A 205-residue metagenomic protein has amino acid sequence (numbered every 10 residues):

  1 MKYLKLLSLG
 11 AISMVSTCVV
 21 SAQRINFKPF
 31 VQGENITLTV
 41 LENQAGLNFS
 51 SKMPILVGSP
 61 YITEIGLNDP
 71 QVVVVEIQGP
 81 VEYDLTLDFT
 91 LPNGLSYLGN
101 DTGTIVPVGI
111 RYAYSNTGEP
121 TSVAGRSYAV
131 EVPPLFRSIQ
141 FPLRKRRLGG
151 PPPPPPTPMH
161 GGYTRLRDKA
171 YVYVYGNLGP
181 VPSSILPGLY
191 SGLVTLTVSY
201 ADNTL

Functional and structural regions predicted by a protein language model:
M1-S8: Bacterial N-terminal signal peptides that target proteins for export
L7, C18, G125-R126: Generic signature of intrinsically disordered, low-complexity, basic-rich segments and short cationic peptides
M14-S21: C-terminal segment of classical bacterial N-terminal signal peptides
S21-V106, L166-L205: N-terminal small/polar-rich segments of proteins
Y97-L189, S199-L205: Extended, well-structured beta-strand/loop surface patches that form recognition or cofactor-anchoring regions within
